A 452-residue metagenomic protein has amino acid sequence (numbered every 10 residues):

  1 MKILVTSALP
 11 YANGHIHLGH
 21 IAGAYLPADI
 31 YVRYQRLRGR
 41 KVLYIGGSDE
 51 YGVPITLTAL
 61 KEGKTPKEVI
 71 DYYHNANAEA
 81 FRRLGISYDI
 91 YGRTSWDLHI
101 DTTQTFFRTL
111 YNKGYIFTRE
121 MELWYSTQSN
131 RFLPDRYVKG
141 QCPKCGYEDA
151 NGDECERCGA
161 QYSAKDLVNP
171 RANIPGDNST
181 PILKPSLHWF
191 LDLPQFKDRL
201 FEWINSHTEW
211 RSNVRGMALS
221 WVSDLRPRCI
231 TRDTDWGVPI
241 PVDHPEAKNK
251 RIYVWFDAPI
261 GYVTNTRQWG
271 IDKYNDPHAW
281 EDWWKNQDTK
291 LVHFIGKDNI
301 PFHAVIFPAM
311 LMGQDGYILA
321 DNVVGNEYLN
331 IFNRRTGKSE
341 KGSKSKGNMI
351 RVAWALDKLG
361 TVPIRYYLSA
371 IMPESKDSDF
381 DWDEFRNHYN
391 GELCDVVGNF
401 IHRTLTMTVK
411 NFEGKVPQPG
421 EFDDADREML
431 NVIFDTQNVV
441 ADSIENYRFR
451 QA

Functional and structural regions predicted by a protein language model:
M1-G46, L98-T102, C145, V168-K410 (+1 more regions): Structured secondary-structure scaffolds
M1-R119, N130-R131, P143, E209: N-terminal Rossmann-like or analogous alpha/beta NTP/dinucleotide-binding catalytic cores that position adenine
D49, G414-N438: Acidic, turn-prone loop/beta-hairpin segments
A78-F81, F107-Y111, R226, G398 (+3 more regions): Structural signal for well-ordered, non-membrane alpha-helices
Y115-H188: Cys/His-rich short segments
W124-Q128, E327-I331, E384-F385, Q418-D424: A glycine-rich phosphate-binding loop feature that marks nucleotide/adenosyl-phosphate handling sites
M407-D424, N446-A452: Short acidic alpha-helical/loop segments enriched in Asp/Glu that coordinate divalent cations
T436-R450: Long, non-coiled-coil amphipathic alpha-helical linker/lever segments that couple catalytic cores to other domains
